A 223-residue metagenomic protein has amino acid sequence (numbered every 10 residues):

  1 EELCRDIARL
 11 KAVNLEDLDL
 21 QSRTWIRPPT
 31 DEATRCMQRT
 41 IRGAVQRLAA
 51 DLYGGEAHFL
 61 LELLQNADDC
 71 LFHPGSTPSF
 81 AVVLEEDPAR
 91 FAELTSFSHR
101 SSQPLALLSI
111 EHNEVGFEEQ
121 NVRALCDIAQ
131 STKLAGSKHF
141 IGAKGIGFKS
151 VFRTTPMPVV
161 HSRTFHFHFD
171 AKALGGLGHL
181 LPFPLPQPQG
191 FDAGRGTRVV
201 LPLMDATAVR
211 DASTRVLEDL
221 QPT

Functional and structural regions predicted by a protein language model:
E1-G194, P202, A208: GHKL (Bergerat-fold) ATPase N-terminal catalytic module, capturing the glycine-rich phosphate-binding loop and acidic
G194-T223: Glycine/threonine-rich ATP-lid/beta-loop region of ATP-binding domains
